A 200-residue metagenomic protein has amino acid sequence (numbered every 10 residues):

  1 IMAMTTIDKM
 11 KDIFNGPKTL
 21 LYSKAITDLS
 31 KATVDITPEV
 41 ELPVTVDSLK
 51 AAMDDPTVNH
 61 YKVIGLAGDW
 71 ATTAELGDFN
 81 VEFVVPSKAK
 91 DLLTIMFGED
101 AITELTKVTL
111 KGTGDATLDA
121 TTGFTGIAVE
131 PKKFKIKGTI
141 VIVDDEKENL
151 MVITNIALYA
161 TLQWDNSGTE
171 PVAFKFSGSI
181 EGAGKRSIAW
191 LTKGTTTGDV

Functional and structural regions predicted by a protein language model:
M2-V44, T197-V200: Polar/acidic, low-complexity leader/linker segments enriched in S/T/G and N/D
A3-I7, P86-V129: Charged, amphipathic alpha-helical segments
D28-K31, K90-L93, I142-I153, G184-I188: Short, surface-exposed beta-strand/loop "edge" segments at domain boundaries and coil↔beta transitions
L42-N59: N-terminal beta-strand/beta-hairpin edge segment
T57-D69: Short acidic (Asp/Glu) patches
G68-L93, T169-K185: Oligomerization/assembly interface segments of phage tail-like spikes and tubes
D119-D165: Acidic, glycine-rich flexible loop segments
E148-V200: Mixed-charge, glycine-accented linear interaction segment located at domain edges/termini
